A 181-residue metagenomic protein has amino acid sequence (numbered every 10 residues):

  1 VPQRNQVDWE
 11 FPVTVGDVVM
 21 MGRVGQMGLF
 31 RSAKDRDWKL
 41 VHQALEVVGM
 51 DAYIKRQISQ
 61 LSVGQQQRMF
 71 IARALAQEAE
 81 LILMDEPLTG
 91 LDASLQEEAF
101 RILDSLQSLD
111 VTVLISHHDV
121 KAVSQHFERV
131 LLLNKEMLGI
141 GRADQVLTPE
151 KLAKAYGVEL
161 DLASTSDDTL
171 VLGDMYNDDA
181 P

Functional and structural regions predicted by a protein language model:
M20, D35-Y53: Conserved ABC ATPase "signature" region
Q57-L61, Q65: Conserved ABC ATPase signature
E78: Conserved catalytic motifs of ABC-family nucleotide-binding domains
I82-E86: Catalytic Walker B motif of ABC-type/P-loop ATPase nucleotide-binding domains
A93-L95: Helix N-cap at the start of a conserved alpha-helix in ABC-type nucleotide-binding domains
H117-H118: H-loop/switch region of ABC-family ATPase nucleotide-binding domains
Q145-P181: ABC ATPase nucleotide-binding domains
